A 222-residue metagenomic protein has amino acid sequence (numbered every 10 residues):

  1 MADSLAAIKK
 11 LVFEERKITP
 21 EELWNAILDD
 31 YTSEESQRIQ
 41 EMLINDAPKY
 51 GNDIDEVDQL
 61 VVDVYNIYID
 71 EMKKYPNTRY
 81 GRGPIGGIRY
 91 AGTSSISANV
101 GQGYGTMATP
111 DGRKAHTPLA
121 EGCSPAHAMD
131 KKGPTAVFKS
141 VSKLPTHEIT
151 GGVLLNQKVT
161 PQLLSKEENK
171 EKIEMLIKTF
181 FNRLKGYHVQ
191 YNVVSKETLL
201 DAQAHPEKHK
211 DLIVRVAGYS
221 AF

Functional and structural regions predicted by a protein language model:
A2-F222: Acidic, glycine-enriched catalytic cores built around paired aspartates
